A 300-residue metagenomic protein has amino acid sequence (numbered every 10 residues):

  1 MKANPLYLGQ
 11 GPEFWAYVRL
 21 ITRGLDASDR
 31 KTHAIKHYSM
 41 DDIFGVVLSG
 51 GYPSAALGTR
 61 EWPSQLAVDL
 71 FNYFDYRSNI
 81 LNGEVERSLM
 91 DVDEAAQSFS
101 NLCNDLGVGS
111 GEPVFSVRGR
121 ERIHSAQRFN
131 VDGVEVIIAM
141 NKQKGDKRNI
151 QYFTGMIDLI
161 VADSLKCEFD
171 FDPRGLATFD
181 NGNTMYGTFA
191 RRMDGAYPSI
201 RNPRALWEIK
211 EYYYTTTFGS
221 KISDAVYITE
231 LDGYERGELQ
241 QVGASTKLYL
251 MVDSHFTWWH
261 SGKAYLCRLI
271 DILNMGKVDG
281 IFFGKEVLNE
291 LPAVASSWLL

Functional and structural regions predicted by a protein language model:
M1, A244-L300: Domain-level recognition of nuclease-like catalytic cores that cleave nucleotide substrates
M1-A126: Nuclease-adjacent, charged terminal/linker segments that flank catalytic cores
P5-W15, V134-A162: A short, highly charged nucleic-acid-interacting micro-segment common to nuclease and nuclease-linked defense proteins
Y152-G155, I222-E235, G262-L269: Well-ordered, non-membrane alpha-helical segments in soluble/globular domains
A162-T188: A short acidic/basic microdomain associated with nuclease active sites
A190-M193: Short, surface-exposed coil-to-beta transition loops
A196-L206: Active-site beta-strand-loop-beta-strand hairpin of nuclease catalytic cores that positions key catalytic residues
Y212-F256: Catalytic cores of nucleic-acid endonucleases
